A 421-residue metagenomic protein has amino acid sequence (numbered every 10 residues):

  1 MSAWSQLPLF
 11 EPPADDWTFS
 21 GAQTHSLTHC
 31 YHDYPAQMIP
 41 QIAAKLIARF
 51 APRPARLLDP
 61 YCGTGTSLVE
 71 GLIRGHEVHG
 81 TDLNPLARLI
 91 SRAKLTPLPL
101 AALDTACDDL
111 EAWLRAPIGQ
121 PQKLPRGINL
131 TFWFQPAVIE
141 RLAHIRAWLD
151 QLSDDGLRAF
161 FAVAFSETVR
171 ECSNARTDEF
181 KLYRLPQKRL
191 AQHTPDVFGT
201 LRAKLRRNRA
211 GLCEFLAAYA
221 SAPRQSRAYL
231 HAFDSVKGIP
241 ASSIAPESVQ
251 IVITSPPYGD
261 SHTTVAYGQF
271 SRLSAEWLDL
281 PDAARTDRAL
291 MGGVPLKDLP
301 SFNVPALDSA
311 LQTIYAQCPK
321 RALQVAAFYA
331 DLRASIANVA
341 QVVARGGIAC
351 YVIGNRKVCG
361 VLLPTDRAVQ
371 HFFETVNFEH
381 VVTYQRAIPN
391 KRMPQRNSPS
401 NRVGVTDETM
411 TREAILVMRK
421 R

Functional and structural regions predicted by a protein language model:
M1-R53: S-adenosyl-L-methionine
A43, L57-R74, V78-P85, S91 (+4 more regions): Conserved proline-anchored active-site loop of SAM-dependent methyltransferases that bridges a beta-strand
P85-L152, F270-P300: Conserved phosphoryl-transfer catalytic core
I139-T254, G259-V265: SAM-dependent nucleic-acid methyltransferase catalytic core
Y258-N338: SAM-dependent methyltransferase catalytic-core segment centered on the flexible catalytic loop and adjoining short
S335-R345, V376: Conserved helix-to-beta-strand junction in the class I
A344, P399-R421: Core SAM-dependent methyltransferase catalytic element
F378-P389: Conserved S-adenosyl-L-methionine
